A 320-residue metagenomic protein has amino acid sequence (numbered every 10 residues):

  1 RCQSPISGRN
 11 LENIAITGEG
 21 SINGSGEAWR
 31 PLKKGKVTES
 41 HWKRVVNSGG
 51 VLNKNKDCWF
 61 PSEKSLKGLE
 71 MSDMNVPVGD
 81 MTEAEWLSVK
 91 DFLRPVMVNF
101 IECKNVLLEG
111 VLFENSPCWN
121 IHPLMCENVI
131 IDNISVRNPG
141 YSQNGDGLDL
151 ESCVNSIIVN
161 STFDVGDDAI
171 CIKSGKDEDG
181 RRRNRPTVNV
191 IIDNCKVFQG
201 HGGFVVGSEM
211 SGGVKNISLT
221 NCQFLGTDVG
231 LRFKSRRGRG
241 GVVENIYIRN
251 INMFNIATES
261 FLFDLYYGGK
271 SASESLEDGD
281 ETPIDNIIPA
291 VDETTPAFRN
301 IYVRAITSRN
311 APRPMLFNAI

Functional and structural regions predicted by a protein language model:
R1-I320: Extracellular/periplasmic carbohydrate-active domains that bind, remodel, or depolymerize complex polysaccharides
